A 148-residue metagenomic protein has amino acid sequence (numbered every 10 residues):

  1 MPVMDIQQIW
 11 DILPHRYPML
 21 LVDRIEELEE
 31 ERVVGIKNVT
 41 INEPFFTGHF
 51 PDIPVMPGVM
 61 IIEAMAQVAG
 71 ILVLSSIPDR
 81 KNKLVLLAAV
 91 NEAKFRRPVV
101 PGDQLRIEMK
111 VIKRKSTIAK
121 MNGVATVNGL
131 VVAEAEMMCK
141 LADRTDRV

Functional and structural regions predicted by a protein language model:
M1-V3, A69-R106, V132-E134, C139-K140: Hydrophobic beta-strand-centered segment that forms part of the acyl-chain substrate-binding groove
P2-R24, M138: Flexible, low-complexity linker/boundary loops enriched in proline and small hydrophobic residues that flank enzymatic
W10, D52, F95-R97: Beta-strand-rich interaction surfaces with strong enrichment in secreted/lumenal proteins
Y17-M56: Catalytic strand-loop segment that frames the active site of acyl-thioester-processing enzymes
P18-M19, E92, Q104, S116-I118: Short solvent-exposed loop/turn micro-motifs enriched in small/polar/acidic residues
D23-E26, N91, R96, E108-I112 (+1 more regions): Conserved positions in beta-strands of structured domains
I25, M56-D79: Active-site helix/loop of acyl-thioester processing domains in fatty-acid/polyketide metabolism, spanning hotdog-fold
R32, V100-D103, K110-V148: HotDog/MaoC-like acyl-thioester-processing domains
